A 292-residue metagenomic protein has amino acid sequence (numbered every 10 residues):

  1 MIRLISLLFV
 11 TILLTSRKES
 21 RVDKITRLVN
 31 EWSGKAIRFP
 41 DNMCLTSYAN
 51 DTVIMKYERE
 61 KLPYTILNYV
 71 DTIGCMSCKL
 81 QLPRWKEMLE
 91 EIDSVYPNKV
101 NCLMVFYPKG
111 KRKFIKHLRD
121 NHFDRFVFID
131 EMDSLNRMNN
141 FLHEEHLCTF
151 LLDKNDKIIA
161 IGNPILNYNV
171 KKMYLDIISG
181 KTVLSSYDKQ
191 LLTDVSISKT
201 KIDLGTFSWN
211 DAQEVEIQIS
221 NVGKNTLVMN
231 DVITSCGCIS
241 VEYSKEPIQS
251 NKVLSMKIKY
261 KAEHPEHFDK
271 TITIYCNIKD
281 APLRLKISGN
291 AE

Functional and structural regions predicted by a protein language model:
S20-E60, L80: N-terminal "domain-start" segment that seeds a small globular fold
M55-L80, W85: Short active-site neighborhood of thiol/selenol oxidoreductases, capturing the structured segment around
I73-G74, L80-D120, L135-R137: Structural microenvironment flanking redox-active thiols in thiol-disulfide oxidoreductases
I115-H146: Short, internal strand/loop/helix patches that form the active-site neighborhood or redox-interaction surface
D153-S196: Thiol-/selenol-based redox modules, centered on thioredoxin-like and closely related oxidoreductase domains
Y187-V222, A291-E292: Beta-sheet-dominated interaction scaffolds and their linkers
N210-E216, E263-T273: Short, solvent-exposed loop/turn segments enriched in Ser/Thr/Gly
K224-K252: Surface-exposed binding patches on compact interaction domains or structured appendages
